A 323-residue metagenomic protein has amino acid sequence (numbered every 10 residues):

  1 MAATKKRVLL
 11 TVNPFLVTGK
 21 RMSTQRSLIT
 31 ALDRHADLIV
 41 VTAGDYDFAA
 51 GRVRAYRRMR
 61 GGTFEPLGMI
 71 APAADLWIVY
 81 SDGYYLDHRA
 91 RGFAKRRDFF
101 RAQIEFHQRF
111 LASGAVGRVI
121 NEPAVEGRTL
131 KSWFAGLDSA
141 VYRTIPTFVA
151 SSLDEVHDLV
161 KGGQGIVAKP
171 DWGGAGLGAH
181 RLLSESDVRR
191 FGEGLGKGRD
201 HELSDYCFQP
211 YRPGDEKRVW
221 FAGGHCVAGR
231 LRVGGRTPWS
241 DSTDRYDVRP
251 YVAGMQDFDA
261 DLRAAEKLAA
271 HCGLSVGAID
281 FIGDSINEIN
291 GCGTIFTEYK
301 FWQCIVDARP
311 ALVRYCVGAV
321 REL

Functional and structural regions predicted by a protein language model:
A3, G254-Q256, A270-L274, G283-L323: C-terminal active-site "lid" helix and adjoining low-complexity regulatory extension at the edge of ATP-using catalytic
A3-L9: Extreme N-terminal starter segment of soluble prokaryotic enzymes
L9, I78-Y80, V167: Structural motif
L16-D33, I39-T147: Conserved N-proximal alpha/beta basic substrate-recognition cap immediately N-terminal to, or forming the N-lobe
D82-Y85, D171-G173, C292: Short glycine-rich anion-binding loops that position phosphate/pyrophosphate groups of nucleotides and phosphorylated
A124-G176: Hydrophobic alpha-helical segments and helix pairs
A175-H271: Phosphate-binding site of ATP-dependent enzymes
Q209, K217, L274-D284: A short glycine-rich, hydrophobically flanked beta-strand micro-motif that places a catalytic Asp/Glu for divalent metal
